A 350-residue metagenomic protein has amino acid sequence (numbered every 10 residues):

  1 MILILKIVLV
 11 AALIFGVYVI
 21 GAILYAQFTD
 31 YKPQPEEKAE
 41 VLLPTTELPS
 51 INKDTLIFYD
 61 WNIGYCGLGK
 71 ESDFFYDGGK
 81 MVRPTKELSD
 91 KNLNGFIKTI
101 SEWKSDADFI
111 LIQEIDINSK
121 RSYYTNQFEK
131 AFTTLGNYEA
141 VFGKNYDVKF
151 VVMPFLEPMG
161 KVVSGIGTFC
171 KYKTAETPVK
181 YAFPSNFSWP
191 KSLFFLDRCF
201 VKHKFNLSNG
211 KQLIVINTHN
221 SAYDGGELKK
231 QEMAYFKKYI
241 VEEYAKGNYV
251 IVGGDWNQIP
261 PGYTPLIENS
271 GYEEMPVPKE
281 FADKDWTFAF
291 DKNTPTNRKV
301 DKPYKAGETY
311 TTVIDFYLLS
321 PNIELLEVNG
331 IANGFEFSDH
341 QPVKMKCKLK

Functional and structural regions predicted by a protein language model:
I2-T134, F142-M153, E157, V163: N-terminal, active-site-proximal structural segment of metallo-dependent hydrolase catalytic domains
L5-V10, Y18-E47, K204, E227 (+3 more regions): Metal-dependent phosphoester-hydrolase catalytic domains
P35-E36, V148-L213: A well-ordered secondary-structure block
L56-I63, V82, G95-Y124, F169 (+5 more regions): Active-site beta-strand/loop signature of hydrolases that rely on acidic residues for catalysis
I63-C66, D116-S119, N145-K149, T174-A175 (+3 more regions): Solvent-exposed loop/turn segments at secondary-structure junctions within structured extracellular/periplasmic domains
K80-E87, I115-I117, F183-S192, H219-E227: Surface-exposed cleft-lining segments at the edges of enzyme active sites
T133-G136, G160-T177, E308-E324, K348: Conserved beta strand-loop-helix elements of the APE1-like EEP
A140-V148, T177-F183, E327-I331: Conserved S-adenosyl-L-methionine
